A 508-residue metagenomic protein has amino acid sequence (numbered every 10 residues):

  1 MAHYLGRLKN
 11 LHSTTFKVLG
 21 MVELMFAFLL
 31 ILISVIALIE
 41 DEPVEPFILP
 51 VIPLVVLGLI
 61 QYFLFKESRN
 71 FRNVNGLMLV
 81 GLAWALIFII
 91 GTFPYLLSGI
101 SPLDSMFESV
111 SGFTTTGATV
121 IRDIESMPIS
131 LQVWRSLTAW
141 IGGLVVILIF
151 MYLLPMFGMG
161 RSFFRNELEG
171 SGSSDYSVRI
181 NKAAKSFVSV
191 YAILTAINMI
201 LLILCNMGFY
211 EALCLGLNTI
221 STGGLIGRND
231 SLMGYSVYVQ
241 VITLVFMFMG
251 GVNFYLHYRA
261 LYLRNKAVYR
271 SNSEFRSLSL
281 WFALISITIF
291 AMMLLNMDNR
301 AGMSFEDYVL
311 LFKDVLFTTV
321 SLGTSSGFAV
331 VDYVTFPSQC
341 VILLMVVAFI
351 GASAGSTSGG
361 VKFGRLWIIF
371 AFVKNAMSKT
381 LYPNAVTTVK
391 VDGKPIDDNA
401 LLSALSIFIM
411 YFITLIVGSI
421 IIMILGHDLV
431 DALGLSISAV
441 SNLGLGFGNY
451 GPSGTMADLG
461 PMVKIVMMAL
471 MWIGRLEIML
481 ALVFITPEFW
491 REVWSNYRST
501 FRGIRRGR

Functional and structural regions predicted by a protein language model:
M1-R508: Membrane-proximal intracellular helices of multi-pass ion channels
